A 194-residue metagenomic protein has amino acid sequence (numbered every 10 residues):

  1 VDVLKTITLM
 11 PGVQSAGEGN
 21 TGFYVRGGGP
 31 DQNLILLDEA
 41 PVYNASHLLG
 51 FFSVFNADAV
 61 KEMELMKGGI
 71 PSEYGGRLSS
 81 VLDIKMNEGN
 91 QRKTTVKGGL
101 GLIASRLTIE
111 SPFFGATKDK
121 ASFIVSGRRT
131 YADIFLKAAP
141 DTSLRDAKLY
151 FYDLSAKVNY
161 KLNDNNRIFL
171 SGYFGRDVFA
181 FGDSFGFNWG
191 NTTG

Functional and structural regions predicted by a protein language model:
V1, P30, A40-V42, N87 (+4 more regions): Structural signature of outer-membrane beta-barrel domains
V1-P71, V81, N87: Periplasmic N-terminal accessory/gating domains of Gram-negative outer-membrane beta-barrel systems
D2, T8, N20, G50 (+6 more regions): Transmembrane beta-barrel architecture of outer-membrane proteins
A16, Y74, G89-T94, F114-A121 (+1 more regions): Short loop/turn motifs that connect adjacent beta-strands in outer-membrane beta-barrel proteins
L36, K93-V96, L136-K137, L170 (+1 more regions): Short, charged, solvent-exposed linker or helix-capping segments at domain edges/interfaces that act as flexible hinges
G50-S53, K61-S72, S80-P112, V125-R129 (+1 more regions): Short strand-turn segments of transmembrane beta-barrel domains in outer membranes, especially the first one or two
G101-R129, T142-V178, G190-G194: Transmembrane beta-barrel wall of Gram-negative outer-membrane proteins
T142, S184-F185: Coil residues (strongly favoring Ser/Thr
